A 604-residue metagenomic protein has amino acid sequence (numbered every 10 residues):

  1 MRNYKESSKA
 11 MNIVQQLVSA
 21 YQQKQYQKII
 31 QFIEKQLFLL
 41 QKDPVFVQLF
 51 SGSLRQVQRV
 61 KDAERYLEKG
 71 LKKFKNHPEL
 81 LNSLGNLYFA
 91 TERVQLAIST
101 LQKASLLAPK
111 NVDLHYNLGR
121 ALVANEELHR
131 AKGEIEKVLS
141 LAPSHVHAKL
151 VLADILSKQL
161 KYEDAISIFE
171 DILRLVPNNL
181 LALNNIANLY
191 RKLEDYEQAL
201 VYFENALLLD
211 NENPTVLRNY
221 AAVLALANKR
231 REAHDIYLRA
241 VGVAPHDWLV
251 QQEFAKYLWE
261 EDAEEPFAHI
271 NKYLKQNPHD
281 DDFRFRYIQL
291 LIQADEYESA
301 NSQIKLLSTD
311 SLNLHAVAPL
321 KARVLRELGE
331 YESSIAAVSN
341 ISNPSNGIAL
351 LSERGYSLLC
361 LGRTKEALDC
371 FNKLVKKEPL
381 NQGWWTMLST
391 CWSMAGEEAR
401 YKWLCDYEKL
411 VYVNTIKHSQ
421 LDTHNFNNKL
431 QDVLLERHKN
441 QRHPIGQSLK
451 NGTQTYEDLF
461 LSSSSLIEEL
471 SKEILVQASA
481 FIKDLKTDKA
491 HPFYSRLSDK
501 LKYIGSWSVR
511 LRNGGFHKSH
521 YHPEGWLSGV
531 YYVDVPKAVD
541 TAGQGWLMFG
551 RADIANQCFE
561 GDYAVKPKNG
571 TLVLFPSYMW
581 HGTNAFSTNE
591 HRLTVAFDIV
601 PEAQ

Functional and structural regions predicted by a protein language model:
Q22, Q56, A90-T91, A124 (+8 more regions): Register position in tetratricopeptide repeats
Q41-K42, K75, P109, P143 (+7 more regions): Short coil turns that delineate tetratricopeptide repeat
Q293, E327, S465-L475, S479-L574 (+1 more regions): Catalytic core of non-heme Fe(II) oxygenases with the double-stranded beta-helix
Y401-R496, F516: Non-heme Fe(II)/2-oxoglutarate
